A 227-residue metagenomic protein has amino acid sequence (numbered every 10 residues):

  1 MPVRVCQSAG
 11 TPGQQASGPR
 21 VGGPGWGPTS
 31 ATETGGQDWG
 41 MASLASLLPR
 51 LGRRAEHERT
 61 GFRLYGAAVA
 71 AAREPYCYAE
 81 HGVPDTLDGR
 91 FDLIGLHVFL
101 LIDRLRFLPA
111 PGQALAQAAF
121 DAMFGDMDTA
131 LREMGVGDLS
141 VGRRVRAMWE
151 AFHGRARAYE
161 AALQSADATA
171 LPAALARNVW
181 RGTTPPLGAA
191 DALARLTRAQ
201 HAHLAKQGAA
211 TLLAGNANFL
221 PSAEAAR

Functional and structural regions predicted by a protein language model:
G10-T11, T32: Short, intrinsically disordered low-complexity segments enriched in Ser/Thr with adjacent Pro
T11, G18-R20: Short polybasic linear motifs
W26-G40: Short, Lys/Arg-enriched N-terminal segments with co-localized hydrophobic residues within the first ~10-30 amino acids
D38-R227: Surface/interface-facing alpha-helical segments and adjacent flexible terminal/loop regions used for partner/assembly
